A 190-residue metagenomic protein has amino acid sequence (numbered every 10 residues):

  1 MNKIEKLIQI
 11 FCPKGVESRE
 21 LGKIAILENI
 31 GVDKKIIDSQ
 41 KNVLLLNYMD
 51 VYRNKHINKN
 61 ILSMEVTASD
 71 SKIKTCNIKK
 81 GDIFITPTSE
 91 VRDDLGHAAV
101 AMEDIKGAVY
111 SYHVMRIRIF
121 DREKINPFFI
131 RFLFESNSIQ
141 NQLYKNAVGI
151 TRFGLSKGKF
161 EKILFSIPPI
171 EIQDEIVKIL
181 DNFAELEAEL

Functional and structural regions predicted by a protein language model:
M1-G15, I83, F132-N141, L164-L190: Hydrophobic, ordered structural segments
I10-G31: Non-catalytic DNA-recognition/assembly elements of restriction-modification systems
E20-K23, K159, N182: Ca2+-coordinating acidic residues in Ca2+-binding motifs
A25-L164: DNA target-recognition domains and sequence-specific DNA-contacting regions of bacterial/archaeal
